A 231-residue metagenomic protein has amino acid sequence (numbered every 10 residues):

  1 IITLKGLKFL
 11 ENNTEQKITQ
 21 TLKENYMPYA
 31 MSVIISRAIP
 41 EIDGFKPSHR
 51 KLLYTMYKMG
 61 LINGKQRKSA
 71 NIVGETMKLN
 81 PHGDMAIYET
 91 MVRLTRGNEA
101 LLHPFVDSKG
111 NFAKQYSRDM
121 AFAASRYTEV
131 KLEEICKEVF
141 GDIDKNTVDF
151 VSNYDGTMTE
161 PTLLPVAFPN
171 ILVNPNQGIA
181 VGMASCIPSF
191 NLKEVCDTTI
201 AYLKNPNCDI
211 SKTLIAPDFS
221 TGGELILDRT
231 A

Functional and structural regions predicted by a protein language model:
L4-T230: Catalytic phosphate-handling regions of large nucleic-acid enzymes and associated NTPases
